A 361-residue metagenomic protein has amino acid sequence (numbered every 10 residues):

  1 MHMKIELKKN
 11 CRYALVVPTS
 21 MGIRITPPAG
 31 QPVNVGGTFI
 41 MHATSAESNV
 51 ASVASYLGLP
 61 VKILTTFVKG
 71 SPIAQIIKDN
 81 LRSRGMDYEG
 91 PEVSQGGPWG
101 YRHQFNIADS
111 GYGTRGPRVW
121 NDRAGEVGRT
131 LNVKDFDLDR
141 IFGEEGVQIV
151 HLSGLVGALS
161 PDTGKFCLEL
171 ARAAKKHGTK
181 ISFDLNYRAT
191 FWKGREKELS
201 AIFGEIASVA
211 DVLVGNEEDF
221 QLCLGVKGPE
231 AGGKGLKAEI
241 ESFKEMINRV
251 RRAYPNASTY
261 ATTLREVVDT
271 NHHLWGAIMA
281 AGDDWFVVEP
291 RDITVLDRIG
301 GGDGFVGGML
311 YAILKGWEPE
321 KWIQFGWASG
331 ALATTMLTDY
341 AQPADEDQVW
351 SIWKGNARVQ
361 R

Functional and structural regions predicted by a protein language model:
M1-P32: Positively charged, low-complexity intrinsically disordered leader regions
Q31-A51: Short catalytic helix/loop segments, enriched in acidic residues and glycine and frequently bearing histidine
H42, V50-V61, S83, A312-K315: Alpha-helix C-terminal capping segments
S45-Y56, C167-A173: Histidine-anchored nucleotide/phosphate-binding helix
V61-G154, D347-R361: Conserved N-terminal subdomain of the carbohydrate kinase-like
F136, G164-E169, R195-G204: Charged helix-capping and loop-helix junction motifs
F191-G282: Conserved phosphate/ATP/ADP-binding segment of small-molecule kinases
T270, W285-G355: Conserved post-catalytic alpha-helical subdomain immediately downstream of the catalytic base and nucleotide-binding
